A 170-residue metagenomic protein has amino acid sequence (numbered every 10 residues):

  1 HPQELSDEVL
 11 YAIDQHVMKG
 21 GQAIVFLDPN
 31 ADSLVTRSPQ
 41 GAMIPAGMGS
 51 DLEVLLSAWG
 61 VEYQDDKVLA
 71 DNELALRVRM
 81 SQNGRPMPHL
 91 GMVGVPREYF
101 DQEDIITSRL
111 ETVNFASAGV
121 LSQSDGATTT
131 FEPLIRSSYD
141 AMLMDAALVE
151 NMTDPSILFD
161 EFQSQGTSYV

Functional and structural regions predicted by a protein language model:
H1-V170: Acidic, S/T/G-rich, low-cysteine, solvent-exposed domains in lumenal/extracellular/periplasmic regions of secretory
